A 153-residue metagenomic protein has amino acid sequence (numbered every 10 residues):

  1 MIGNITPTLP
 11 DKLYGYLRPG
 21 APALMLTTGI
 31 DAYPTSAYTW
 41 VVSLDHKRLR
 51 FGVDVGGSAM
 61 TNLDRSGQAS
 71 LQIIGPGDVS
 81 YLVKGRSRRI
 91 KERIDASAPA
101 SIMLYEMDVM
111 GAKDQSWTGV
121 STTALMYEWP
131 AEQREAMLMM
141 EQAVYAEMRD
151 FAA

Functional and structural regions predicted by a protein language model:
M1-A153: Binding-site signature for planar aromatic cofactors or substrates
